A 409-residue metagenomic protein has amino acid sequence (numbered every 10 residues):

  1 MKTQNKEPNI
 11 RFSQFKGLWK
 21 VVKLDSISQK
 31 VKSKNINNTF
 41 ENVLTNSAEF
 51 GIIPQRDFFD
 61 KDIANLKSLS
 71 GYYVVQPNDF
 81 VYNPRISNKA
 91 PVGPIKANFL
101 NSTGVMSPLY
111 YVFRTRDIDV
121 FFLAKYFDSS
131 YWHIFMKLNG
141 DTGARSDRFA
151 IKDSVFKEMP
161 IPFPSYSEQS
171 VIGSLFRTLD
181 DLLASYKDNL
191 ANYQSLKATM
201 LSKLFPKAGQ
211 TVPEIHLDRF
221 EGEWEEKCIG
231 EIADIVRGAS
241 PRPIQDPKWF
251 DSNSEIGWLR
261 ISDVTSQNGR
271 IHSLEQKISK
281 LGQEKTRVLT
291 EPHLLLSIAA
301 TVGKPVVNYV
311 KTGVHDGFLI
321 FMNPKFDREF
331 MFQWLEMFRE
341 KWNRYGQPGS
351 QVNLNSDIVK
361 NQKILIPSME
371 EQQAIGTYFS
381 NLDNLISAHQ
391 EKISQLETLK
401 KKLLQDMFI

Functional and structural regions predicted by a protein language model:
M1-K20, M159, P164-E226, S368-I409: Amphipathic alpha-helical segments with low aromatic content
Q4, P8, T103-P108, G143-S167 (+3 more regions): A short glycine-rich beta-alpha junction/loop motif
I10-S13, I63, Y111-T115, K157-F163 (+4 more regions): Short, well-ordered beta-strand elements within core beta-sheets of diverse protein domains
R11-N35, H216-P241, Q267: Non-catalytic DNA-recognition/assembly elements of restriction-modification systems
K32-N65, G230-A233, I244-I278: DNA target-recognition patches
L66-W132, A144-R145, K152, E255 (+3 more regions): A short beta-sheet element
K137-N139, F338-E340: Right-handed beta-helix
